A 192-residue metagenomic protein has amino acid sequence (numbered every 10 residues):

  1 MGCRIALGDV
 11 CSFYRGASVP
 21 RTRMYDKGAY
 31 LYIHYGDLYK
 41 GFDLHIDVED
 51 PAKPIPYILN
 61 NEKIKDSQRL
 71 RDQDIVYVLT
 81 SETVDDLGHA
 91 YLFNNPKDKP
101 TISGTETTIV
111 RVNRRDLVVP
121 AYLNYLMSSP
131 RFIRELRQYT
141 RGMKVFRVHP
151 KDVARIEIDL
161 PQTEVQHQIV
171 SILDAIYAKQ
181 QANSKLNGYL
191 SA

Functional and structural regions predicted by a protein language model:
M1-S18, R155-A192: Non-catalytic DNA-recognition/assembly elements of restriction-modification systems
G8-Y25, D37-E82: Sequence-specific dsDNA recognition surfaces
V19, P100-T108, T140-V170: A short glycine-rich beta-alpha junction/loop motif
A29: Short aromatic-glycine-enriched beta-strand elements
H34-G36, N60-S128: A short beta-sheet element
L38-Y39, P96, R141-G142: Short glycine-enriched loops at secondary-structure junctions
S128-S129, R137, D159: Well-ordered mid-protein domain cores that form the structural environment of catalytic cofactors
